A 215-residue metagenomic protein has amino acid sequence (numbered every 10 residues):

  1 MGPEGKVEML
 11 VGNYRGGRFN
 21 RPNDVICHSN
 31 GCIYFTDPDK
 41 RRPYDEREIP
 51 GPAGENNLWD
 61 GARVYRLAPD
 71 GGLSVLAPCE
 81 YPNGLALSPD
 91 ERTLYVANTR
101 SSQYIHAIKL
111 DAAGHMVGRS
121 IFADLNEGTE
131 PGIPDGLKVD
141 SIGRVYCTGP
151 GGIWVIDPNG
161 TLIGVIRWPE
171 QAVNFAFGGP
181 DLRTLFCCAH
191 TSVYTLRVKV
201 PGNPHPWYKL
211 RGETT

Functional and structural regions predicted by a protein language model:
M1, I33-D39, L94-R100, R144-P150 (+1 more regions): Conserved beta-strand positions in repeat-built beta-propeller and related beta-rich domains
M1-A53, L58-G61: Asp-box/WD-like beta-propeller blade repeats and closely related beta-sheet repeat scaffolds
G2-G16, G61-Y81, K109-T129, I153-W168: Blade-edge beta-strand/turn elements of extracellular beta-propeller and related beta-sheet repeat scaffolds
R15-I33, L58-R63, S74-T93, L125-P150 (+1 more regions): Beta-rich, blade/repeat-based domains predominating in secreted/periplasmic proteins but also intracellular
R41-P43, A62-V64, S102-I105, I153-W154 (+1 more regions): Structural signal for beta-propeller blades
R47-R63, K199-T215: Predominantly five- to eight-bladed beta-propeller fold
A107-H115, R197-H205: Short loop/turn segments immediately following beta-strands, especially the blade-tip and inter-blade linker loops
E170-A172, D181, A189-Y194, K199-G202: A short, acidic, flexible beta-alpha connecting loop/helix-capping segment that sits on the rim of active
